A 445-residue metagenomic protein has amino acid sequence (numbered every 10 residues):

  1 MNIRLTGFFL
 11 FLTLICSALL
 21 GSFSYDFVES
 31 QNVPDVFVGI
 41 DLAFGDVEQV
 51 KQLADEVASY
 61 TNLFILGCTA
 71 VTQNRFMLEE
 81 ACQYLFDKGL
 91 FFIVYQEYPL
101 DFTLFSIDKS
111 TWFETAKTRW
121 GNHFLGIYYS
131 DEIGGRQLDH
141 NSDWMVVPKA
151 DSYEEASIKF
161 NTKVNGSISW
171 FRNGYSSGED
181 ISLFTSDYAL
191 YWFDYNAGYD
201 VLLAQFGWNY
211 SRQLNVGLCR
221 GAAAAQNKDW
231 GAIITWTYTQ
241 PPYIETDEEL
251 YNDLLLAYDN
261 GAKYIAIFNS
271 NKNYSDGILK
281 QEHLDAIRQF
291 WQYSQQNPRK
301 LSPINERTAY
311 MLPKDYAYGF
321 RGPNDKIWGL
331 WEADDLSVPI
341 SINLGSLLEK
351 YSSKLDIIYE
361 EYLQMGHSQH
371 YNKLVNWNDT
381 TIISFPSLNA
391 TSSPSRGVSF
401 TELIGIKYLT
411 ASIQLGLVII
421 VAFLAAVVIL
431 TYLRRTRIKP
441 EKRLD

Functional and structural regions predicted by a protein language model:
M1-Q31, V57, I404-D445: Secretory targeting signatures
S22-S399, L403: Glycan-processing catalytic domains of CAZymes
